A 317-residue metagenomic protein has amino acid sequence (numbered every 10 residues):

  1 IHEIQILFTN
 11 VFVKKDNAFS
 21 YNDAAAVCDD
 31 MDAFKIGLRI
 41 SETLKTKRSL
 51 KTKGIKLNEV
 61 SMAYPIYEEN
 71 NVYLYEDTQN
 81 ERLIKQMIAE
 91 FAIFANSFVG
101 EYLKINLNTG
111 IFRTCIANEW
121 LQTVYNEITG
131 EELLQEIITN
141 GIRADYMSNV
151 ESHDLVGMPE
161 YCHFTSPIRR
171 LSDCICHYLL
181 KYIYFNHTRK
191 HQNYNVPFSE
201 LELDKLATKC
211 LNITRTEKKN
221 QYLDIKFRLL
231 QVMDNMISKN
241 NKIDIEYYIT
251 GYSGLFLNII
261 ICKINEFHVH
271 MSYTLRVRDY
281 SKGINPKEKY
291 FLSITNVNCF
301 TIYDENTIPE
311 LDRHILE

Functional and structural regions predicted by a protein language model:
I1-T301, L311, L316: Electropositive polyanion-binding surfaces
E305: Phosphate-backbone binding interfaces of nucleic-acid-interacting proteins
